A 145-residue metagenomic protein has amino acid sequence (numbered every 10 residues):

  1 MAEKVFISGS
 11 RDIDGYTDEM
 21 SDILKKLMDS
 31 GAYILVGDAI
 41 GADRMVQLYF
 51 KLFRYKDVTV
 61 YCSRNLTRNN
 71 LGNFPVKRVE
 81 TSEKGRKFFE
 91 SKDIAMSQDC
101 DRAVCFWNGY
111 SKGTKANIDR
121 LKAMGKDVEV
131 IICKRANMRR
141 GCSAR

Functional and structural regions predicted by a protein language model:
A2, I13-G141: Acidic/glycine-enriched connector segments
I7-S10: Active-site donor-nucleotide binding/catalytic segment of nucleotide-sugar enzymes
